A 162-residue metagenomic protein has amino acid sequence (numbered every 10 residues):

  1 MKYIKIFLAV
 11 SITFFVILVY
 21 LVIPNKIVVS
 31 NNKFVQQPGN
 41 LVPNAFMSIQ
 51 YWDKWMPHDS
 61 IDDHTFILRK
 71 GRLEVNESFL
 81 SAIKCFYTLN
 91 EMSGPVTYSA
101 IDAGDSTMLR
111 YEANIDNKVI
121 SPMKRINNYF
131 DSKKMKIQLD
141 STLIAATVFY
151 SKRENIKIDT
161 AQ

Functional and structural regions predicted by a protein language model:
M1-I4, T160: Short, Lys/Arg-enriched, disordered terminal segments
Y3-T65: Hydrophobic ligand-binding cavity/cleft-lining segments
V19, A161-Q162: Acidic, Ser/Thr-rich low-complexity intrinsically disordered segments
K26, D63, A82-K84, G104-M108: A generic structural signal for beta-strand entry/edge sites
Q36-N40, E77-L80, S99-M108: A short, structured loop/turn motif at beta-sheet edges
P43, K157-I158: Oxidizing extracytosolic/periplasmic lumen-facing domains of membrane-embedded or membrane-associated proteins
Y51-P95: Extracytoplasmic/periplasmic/luminal assembly and interaction segments in envelope/secretory/respiratory proteins
T88-V148, K152, D159-T160: Beta-strand/loop substructures that line and gate deep hydrophobic ligand-binding cavities in soluble
